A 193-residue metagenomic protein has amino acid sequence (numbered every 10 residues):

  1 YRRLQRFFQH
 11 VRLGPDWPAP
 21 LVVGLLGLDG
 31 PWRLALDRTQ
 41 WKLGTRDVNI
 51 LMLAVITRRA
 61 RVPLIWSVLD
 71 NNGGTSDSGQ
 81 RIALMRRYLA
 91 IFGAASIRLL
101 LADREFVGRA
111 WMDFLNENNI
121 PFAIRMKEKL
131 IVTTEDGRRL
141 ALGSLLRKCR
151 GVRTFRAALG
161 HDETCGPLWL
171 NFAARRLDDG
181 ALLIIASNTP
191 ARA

Functional and structural regions predicted by a protein language model:
Y1-H10: Major-groove recognition helix of helix-turn-helix-like DNA-binding domains
R2, R33-L34, L51, L183: A broad, low-specificity signal marking well-ordered, structured residues that form hydrophobic/aromatic
V11, P15-P20, D29-W32, L43-R46 (+1 more regions): Single, function-defining residue in the core of a domain
L26: Electropositive, gly/pro-rich neighborhoods at or near active sites that engage anionic ligands
D37-I50: An active-site-proximal beta-strand-loop segment
